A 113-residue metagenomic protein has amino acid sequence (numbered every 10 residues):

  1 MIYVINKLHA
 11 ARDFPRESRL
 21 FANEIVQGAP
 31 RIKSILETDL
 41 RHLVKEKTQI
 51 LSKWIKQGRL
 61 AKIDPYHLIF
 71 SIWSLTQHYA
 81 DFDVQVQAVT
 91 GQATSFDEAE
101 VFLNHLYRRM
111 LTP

Functional and structural regions predicted by a protein language model:
I2, H9, D13, K45 (+2 more regions): C-terminal peripheral helix-coil segments that are non-catalytic and often amphipathic
I2, N6, L20, H67-S74: Amphipathic alpha-helical interaction segments
H9-T48, H67, G91-F96: Short secondary-structure transition hinges
E17, Q27, S71, Q77-D81: Hydrophobic, amphipathic alpha-helical faces that serve as interaction scaffolds
G28-R31, R59, F82: Glycine-rich, flexible loop/turn motifs
I32, K62, H78: Short, electropositive, low-hydrophobicity segments enriched in small/polar residues
I35-D39, I55-S71, E98: All-alpha amphipathic helical-bundle segments outside canonical DNA-binding/catalytic cores that form hydrophobic
